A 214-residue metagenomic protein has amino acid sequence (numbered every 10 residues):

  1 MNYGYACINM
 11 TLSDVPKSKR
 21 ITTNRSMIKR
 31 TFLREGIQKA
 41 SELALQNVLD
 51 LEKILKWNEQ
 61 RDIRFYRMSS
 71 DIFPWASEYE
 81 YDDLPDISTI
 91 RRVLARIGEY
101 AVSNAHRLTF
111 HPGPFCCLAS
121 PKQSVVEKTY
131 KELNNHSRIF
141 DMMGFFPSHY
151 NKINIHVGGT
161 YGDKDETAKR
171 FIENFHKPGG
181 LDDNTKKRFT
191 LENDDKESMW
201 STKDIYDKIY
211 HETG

Functional and structural regions predicted by a protein language model:
M1-H106, C116-A119, S124-T129, S137 (+3 more regions): Alpha/beta catalytic barrel-like cores
H111: Conserved, mostly hydrophobic/aromatic
P114-S124, G159-A168: A broadly tuned preference for mixed-charge, low-complexity surface segments
L133-G214: Eukaryote-skewed repeat-based solenoidal scaffolds used as protein-protein interaction platforms, primarily
